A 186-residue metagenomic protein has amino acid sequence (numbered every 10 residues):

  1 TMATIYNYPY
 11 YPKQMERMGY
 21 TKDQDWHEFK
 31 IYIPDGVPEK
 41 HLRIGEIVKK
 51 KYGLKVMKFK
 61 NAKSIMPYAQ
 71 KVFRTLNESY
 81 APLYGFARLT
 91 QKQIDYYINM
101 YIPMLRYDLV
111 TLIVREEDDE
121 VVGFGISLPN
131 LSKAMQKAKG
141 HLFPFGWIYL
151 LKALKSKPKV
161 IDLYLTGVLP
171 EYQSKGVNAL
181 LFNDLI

Functional and structural regions predicted by a protein language model:
T1-G19, Q24, H141-I186: Acyl-donor binding region in acyl/amide transferases
T1-K60: Acyl-donor-binding surface of acyltransferase catalytic domains
Y32-G53, G85-Q93, V121, Y149-L154 (+1 more regions): Short flexible/disordered coil segments
P38, A134-Q136, K175: Intrinsically disordered, low-complexity acidic/polar segments
K58-V168, N183: A conserved beta-strand-loop-helix scaffold within acyl/acetyltransferase catalytic domains
